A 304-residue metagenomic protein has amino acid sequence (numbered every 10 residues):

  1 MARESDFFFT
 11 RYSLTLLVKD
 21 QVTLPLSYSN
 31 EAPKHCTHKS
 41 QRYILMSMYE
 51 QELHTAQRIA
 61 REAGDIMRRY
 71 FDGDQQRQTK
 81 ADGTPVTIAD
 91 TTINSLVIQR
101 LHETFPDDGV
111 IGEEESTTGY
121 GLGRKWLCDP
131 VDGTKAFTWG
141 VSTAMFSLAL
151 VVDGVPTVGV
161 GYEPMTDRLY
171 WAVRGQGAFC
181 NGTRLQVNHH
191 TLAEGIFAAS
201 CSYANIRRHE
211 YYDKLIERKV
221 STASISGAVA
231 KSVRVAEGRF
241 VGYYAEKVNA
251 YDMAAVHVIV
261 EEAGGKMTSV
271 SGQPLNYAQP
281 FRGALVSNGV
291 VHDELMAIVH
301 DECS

Functional and structural regions predicted by a protein language model:
F7-Y12, Y28, Y43: Aromatic (phenylalanine/tyrosine) cluster motif
L14-L17, L24-L26, L45: Leucine-biased recognition of intrinsically disordered, low-complexity hydrophobic segments
Q41-V131, A297, S304: N-terminal subdomain of lithium-sensitive/metallo-dependent phosphomonoesterases centered on the IMPase/IPPase/PAP
M67, D90, L101, T134 (+6 more regions): Residue-level signal for inorganic ion chemistry
Y120-F179: DPxDG-like acidic metal-binding loop motif
V187-S304: An extended, acidic
